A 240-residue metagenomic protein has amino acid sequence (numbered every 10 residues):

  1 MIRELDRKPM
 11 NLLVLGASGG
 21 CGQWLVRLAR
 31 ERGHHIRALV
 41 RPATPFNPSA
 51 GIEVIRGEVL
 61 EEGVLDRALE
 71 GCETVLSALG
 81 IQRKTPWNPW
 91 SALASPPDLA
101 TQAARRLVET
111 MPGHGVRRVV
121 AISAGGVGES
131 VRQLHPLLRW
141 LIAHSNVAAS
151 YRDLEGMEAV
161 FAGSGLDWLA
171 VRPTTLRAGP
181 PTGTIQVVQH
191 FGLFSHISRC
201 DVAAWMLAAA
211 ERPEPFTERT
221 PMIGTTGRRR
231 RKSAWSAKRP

Functional and structural regions predicted by a protein language model:
L5, T44-Q102, R106, T110-G113 (+1 more regions): NAD(P)H-binding glycine-rich loop region in Rossmannoid oxidoreductase-like domains and their noncatalytic homologs
M10-R32: N-terminal Rossmann NAD(P)H-binding glycine-rich loop of SDR-like oxidoreductase domains
R37, S91-P96, Q102-A149, G163: Conserved Rossmann-fold NAD(P)-dependent oxidoreductase catalytic core, especially the SDR/UDP-sugar
V40, S123, R172-T175: Conserved SDR Rossmann-fold cofactor-binding beta-strand/turn motif
L99-A100, D153, V171, I197-A208 (+1 more regions): Substrate-positioning beta->alpha
E129-V131, P180-T184, A209-E218: Glycine/proline-rich active-site loop of Rossmann-fold NAD(P)-dependent oxidoreductases
E158-P180: Conserved beta-loop-beta element that borders a ligand/cofactor-binding pocket
A209-S233: Core catalytic loop region at the nicotinamide-binding pocket of NAD(P)H-dependent oxidoreductases
